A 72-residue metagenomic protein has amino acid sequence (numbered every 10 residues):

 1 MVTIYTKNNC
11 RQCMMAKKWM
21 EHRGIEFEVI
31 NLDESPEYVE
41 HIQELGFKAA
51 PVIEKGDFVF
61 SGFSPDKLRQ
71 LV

Functional and structural regions predicted by a protein language model:
M1-R23: Local sequence-structure signature of Cys/Sec-based thiol-disulfide redox active-site neighborhoods
K7, F47, P65: ATP/adenylate-binding site constellation spanning eukaryotic-like Ser/Thr protein kinases, ABC-transporter
K17-P36: Conserved helix-turn-beta segment immediately C-terminal to the redox Cys motif in thioredoxin-like folds
N31-F47: Thioredoxin-like thiol-disulfide oxidoreductase module
A50-V59: A short, hydrophobic beta-strand/beta-hairpin element that forms part of a small beta-sheet core
F58-L71: C-terminal cap of thioredoxin/glutaredoxin-like
